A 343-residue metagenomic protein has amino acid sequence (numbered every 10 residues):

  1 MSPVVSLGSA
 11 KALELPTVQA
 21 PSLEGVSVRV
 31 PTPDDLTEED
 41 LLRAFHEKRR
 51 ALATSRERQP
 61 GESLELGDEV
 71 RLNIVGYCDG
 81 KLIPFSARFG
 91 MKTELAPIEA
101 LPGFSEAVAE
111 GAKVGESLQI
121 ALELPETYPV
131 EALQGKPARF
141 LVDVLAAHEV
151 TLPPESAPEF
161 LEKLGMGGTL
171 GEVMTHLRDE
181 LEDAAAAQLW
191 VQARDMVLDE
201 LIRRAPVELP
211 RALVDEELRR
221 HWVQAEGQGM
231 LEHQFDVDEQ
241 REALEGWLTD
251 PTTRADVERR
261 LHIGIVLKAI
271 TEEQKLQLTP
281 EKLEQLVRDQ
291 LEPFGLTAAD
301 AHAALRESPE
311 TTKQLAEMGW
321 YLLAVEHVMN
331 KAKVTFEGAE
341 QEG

Functional and structural regions predicted by a protein language model:
M1-G343: FKBP-type peptidyl-prolyl cis-trans isomerases
